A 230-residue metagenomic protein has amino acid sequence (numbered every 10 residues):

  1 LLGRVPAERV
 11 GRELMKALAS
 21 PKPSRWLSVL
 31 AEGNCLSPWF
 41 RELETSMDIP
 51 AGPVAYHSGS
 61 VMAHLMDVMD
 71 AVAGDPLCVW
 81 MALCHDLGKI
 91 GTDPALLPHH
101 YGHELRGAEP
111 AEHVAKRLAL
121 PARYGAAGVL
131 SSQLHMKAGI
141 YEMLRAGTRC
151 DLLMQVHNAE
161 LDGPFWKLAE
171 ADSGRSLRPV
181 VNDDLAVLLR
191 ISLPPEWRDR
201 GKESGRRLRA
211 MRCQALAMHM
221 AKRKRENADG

Functional and structural regions predicted by a protein language model:
L1-V79, L87-P98, G102, E109-L120 (+1 more regions): Glycine- and charge-enriched loop/helix tracts that form the active or gating conduit in phosphate/cation-handling
H64-G230: C-terminal subdomains that position terminal phosphate/3'-OH groups for nucleotidyl transfer/ligation, primarily on
